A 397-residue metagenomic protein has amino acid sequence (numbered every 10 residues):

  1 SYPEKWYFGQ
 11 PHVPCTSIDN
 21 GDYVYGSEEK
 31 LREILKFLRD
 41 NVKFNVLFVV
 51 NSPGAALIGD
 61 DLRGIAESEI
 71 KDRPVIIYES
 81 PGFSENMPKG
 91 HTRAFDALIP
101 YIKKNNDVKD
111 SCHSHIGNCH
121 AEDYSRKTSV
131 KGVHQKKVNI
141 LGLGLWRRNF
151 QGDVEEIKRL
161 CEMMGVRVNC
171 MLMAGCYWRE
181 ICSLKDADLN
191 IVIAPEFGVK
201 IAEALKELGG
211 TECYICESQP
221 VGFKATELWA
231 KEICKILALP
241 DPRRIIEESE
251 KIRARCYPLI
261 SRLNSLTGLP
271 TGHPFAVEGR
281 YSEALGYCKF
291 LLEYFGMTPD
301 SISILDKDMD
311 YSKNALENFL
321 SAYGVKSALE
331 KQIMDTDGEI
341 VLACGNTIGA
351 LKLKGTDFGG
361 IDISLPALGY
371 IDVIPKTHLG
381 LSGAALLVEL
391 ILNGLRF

Functional and structural regions predicted by a protein language model:
S1-F397: An N-terminal assembly and electron-transfer interface module characteristic of large anaerobic redox and radical
